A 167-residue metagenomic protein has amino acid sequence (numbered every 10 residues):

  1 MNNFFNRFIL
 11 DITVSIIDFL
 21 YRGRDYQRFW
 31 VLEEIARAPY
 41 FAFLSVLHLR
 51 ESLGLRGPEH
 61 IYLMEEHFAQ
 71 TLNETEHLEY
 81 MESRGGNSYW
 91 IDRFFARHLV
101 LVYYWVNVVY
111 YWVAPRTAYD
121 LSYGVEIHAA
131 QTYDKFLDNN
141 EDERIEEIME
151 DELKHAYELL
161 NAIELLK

Functional and structural regions predicted by a protein language model:
M1-K167: Non-heme di-metal
